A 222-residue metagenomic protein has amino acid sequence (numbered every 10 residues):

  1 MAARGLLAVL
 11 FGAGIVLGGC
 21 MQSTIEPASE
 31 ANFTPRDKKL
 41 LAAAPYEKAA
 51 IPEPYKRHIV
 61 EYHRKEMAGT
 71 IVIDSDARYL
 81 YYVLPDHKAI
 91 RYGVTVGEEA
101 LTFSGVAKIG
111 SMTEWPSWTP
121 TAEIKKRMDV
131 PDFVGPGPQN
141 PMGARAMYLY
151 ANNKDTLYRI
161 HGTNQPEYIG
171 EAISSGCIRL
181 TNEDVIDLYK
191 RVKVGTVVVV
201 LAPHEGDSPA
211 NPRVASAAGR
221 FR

Functional and structural regions predicted by a protein language model:
A2-R4, A8-I178, N182-R222: N-terminal pre-domains immediately preceding structured catalytic cores
